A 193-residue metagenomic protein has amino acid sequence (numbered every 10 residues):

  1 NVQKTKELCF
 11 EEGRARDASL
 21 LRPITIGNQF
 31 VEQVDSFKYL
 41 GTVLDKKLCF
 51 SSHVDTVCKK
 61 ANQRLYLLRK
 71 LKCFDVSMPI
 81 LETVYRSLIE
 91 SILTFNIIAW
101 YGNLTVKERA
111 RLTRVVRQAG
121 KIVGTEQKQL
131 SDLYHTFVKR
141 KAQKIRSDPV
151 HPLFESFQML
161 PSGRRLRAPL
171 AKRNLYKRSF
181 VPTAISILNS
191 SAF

Functional and structural regions predicted by a protein language model:
N1-A15, L40-S147: Non-catalytic, peripheral interaction segments enriched in hydrophobic/basic residues
N1-D35: Short, conserved micro-motifs composed of acidic
L21, V34, G163, L175-K177: Active-site lining segments that contact anionic ligands and/or coordinate catalytic metals
Q29-V31, K121, K128, V150 (+1 more regions): Intrinsic disorder/low-complexity segments
V31-V34, D75-V84, A171-L175: Structural motif
I145-K172: Amphipathic alpha-helical
R167-F193: C-terminal helix/juxtamembrane-tail motif
